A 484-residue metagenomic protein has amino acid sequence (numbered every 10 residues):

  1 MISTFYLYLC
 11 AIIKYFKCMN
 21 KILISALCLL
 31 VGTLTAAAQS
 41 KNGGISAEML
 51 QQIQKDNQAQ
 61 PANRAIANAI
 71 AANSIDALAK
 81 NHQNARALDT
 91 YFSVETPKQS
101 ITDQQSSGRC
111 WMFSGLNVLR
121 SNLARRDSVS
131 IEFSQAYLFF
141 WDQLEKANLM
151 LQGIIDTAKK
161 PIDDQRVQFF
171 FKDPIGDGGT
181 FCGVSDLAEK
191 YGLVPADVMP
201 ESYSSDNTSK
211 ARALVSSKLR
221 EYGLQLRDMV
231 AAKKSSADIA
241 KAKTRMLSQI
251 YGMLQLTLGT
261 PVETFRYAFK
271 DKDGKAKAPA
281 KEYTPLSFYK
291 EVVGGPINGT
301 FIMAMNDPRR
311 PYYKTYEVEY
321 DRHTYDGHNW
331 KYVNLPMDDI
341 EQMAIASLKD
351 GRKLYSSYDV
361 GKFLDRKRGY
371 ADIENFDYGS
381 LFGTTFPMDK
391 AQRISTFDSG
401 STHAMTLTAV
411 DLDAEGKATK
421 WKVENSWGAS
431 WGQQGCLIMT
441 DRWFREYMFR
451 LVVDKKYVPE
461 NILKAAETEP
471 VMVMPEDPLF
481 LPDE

Functional and structural regions predicted by a protein language model:
M1-K41: Bacterial Sec-dependent N-terminal signal peptides
N42-S100: N-terminal regions that are enriched for targeting/export leaders and immediately downstream pro/stem segments
T90-G274, A278-Y283, F301-D307, P311-Y313 (+4 more regions): Active-site nucleophile-adjacent alpha helix/oxyanion-hole segment immediately C-terminal to the catalytic cysteine
C110, A188, S395-G428: Catalytic nucleophile-His microenvironment captured as a short glycine-rich beta-strand/loop that brackets
E291, A304, F363-K367: A cross-kingdom marker for long, charged
G327-T402: Long, positively charged binding patches that form subdomain-scale interaction surfaces for polyanionic ligands
D413-E484: Conserved catalytic-core surface of thiol
